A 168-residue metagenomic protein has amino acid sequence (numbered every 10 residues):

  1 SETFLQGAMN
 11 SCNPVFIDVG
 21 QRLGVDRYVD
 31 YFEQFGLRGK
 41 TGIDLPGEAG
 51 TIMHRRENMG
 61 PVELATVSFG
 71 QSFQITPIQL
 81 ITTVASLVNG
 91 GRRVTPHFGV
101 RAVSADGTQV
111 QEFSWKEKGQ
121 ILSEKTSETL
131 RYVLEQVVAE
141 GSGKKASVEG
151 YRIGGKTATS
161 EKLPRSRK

Functional and structural regions predicted by a protein language model:
S1-K168: Beta-lactam-recognizing serine transpeptidase/beta-lactamase-like catalytic domain environment
